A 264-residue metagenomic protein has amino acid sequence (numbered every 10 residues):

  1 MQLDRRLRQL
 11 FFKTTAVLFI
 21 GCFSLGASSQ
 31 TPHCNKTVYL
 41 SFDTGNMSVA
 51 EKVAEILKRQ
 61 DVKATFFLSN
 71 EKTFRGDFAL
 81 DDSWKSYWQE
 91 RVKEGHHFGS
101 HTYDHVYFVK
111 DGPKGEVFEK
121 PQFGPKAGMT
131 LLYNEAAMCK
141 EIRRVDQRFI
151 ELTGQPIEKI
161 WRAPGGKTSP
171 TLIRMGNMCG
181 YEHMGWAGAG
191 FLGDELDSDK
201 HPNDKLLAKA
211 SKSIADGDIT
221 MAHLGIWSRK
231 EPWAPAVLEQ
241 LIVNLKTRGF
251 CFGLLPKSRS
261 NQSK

Functional and structural regions predicted by a protein language model:
Q2-T15: Bacterial N-terminal signal peptides that target proteins for export
Q30-V117, F123-Y133, E141-K159: Active-site beta->alpha N-cap acidic-glycine motif
T31-P32, Q60-A64, F74, K230-K264: C-terminal domain-boundary segment and adjacent tail
T44-V49, N70-S83, V106-D111, I160-P170 (+3 more regions): Acidic-and-aromatic substrate-binding clefts and catalytic sites of carbohydrate-active enzymes
E51, E55, S86-Q89, A136 (+7 more regions): Solvent-exposed, polar/charged alpha-helical surfaces in well-ordered, non-transmembrane soluble domains, broadly
H97-H105, G165-T168, M221-L224: Histidine-centered catalytic micro-motifs
K167-S213, G249-N261: His/Asp/Glu-enriched short active-site or ligand-binding loop at hydrolase and phosphoryl-transfer sites
